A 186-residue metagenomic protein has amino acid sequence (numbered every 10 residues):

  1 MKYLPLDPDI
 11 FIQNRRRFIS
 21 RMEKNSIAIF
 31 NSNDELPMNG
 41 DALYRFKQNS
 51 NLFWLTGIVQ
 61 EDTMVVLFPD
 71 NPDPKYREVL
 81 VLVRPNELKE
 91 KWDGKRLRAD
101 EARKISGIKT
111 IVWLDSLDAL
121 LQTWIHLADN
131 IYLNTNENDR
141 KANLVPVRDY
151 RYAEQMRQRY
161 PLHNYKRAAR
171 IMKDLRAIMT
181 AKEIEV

Functional and structural regions predicted by a protein language model:
M1-V186: A composition/biophysics-driven feature that prefers long, compositionally simple stretches
